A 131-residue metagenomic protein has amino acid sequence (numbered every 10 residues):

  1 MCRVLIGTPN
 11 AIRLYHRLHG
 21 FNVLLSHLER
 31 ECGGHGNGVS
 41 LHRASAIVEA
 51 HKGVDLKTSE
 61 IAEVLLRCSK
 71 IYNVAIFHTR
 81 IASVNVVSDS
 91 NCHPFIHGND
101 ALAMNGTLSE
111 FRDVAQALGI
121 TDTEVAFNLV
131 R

Functional and structural regions predicted by a protein language model:
M1-E60, A75: Extreme N-terminus nucleophile/cap motif
C2, N99-R112: Conserved beta-strand-loop-short alpha-helix elements that form and flank the Mn2+/Mg2+-coordinating active site
G7-N10, H78-I81, N105: Fold-independent oxyanion-binding glycine-rich loops and adjacent beta-strand/coil segments at enzyme active sites
L14-Y15, E49-A50, N85-V87, F111-D113: Short helix/loop capping segments that flank catalytic or ligand/cofactor-binding pockets
V39, G106, A126: Residue-level signal for inorganic ion chemistry
K70, V74-V84: Regulatory sensory and allosteric helical modules in signal-transduction proteins and certain transcription factors
A82-A101: Acidic loop->beta-strand submotif enriched in PP2C/PPM serine/threonine phosphatases
S109-R131: Short histidine
